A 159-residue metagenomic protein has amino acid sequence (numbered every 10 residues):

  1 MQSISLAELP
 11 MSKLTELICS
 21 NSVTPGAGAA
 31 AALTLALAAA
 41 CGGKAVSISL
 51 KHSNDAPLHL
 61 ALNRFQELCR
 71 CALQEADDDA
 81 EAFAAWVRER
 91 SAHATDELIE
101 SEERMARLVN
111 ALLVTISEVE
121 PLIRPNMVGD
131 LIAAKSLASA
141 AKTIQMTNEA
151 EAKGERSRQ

Functional and structural regions predicted by a protein language model:
M1-L9, K44, T115-E118, L137 (+1 more regions): Polytopic transmembrane helical bundles with strong interfacial aromatic enrichment
L6-T24: Short, hydrophobic/aliphatic alpha-helical segments
S20-A45, N126-Q145: Conserved phosphate/anionic-ligand binding catalytic regions in large, soluble enzymes, centered on
G26, A30, N54-P57, A61 (+5 more regions): Residue-level recognition of alpha-helical structural elements
K44-H52: Transmembrane signal-anchor/signal-peptide helices with a preference for the extracytoplasmic
K51-A92: A structural-propensity feature for long, helix-poor, extended segments
D79-M146: Amphipathic alpha-helical interface segments
